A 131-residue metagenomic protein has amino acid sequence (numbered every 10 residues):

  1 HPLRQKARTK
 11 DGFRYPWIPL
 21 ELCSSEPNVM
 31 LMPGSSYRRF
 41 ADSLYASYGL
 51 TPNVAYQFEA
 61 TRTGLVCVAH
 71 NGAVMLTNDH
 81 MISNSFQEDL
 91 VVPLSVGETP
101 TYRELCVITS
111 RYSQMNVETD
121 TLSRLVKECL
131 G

Functional and structural regions predicted by a protein language model:
P2-K6, N84-S85, V117, L130: Residues that scaffold the ATP/ADP-binding catalytic core of kinase and kinase-like folds
R4-L20, E26-Y48, M115-S123: Secondary-structure junction motif
T9-R14, E88-L90, L130: Short gly/ser/thr-rich secondary-structure transition/capping motifs
P16, E21, Y56, V74-M75 (+2 more regions): Residues that recognize and position ribonucleotide moieties
S36-V92: Hydrophobic hinge/microswitch elements
V92-G131: A late-sequence structural motif
